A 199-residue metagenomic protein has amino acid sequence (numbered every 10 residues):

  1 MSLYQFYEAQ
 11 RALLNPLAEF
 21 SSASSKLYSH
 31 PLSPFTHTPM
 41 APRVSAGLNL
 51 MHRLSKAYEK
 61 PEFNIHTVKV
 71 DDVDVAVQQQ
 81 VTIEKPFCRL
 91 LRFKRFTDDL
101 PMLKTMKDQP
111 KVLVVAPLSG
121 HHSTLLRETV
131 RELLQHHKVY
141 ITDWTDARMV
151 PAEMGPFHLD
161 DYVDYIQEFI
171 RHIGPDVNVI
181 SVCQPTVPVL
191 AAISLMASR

Functional and structural regions predicted by a protein language model:
M1-V73, L103-K104: N-terminal targeting or regulatory segments adjacent to alpha/beta-hydrolase or S9 domains
A57, E62-K69, V73-V150: Short, surface-exposed "cap/lid" segments of acyl-processing enzymes
V114, N178-I180: Short catalytic-loop micro-motif centered on adjacent basic/acidic residues
M149-P151, D161-N178, V189-S194: Conserved acidic catalytic loop of the alpha/beta-hydrolase fold
I180-V182, T186: Conserved alpha/beta-hydrolase "nucleophile elbow" surrounding the catalytic nucleophile
M196-R199: Short, intrinsically disordered, charge-balanced linker/junction segments flanking boundaries in proteins
